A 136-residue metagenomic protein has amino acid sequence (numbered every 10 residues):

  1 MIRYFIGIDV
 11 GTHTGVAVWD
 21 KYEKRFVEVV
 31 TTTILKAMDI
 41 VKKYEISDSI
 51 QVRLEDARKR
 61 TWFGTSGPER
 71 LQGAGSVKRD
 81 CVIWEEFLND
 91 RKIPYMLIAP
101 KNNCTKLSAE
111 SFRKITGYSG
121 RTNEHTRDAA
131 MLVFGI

Functional and structural regions predicted by a protein language model:
I2-I136: Phosphate- and other anionic-substrate recognition elements at nucleic-acid/protein interfaces
